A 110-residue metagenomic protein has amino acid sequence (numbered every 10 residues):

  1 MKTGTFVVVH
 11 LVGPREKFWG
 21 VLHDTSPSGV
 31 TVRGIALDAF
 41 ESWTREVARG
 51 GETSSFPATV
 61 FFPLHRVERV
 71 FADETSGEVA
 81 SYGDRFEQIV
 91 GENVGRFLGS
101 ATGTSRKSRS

Functional and structural regions predicted by a protein language model:
M1-S110: Conserved RNA-binding domains used in RNP assembly and mRNA/RNA metabolism
